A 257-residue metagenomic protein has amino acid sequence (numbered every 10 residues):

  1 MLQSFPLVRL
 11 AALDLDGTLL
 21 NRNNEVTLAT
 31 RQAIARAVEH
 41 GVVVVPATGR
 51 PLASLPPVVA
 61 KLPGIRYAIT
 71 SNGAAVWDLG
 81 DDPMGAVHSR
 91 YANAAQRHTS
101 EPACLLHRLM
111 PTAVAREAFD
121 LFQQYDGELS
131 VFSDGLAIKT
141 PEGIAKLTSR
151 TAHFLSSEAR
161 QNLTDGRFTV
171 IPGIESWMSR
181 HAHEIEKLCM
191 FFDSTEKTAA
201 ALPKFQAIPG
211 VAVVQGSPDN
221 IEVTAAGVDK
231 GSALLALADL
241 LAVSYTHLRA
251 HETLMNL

Functional and structural regions predicted by a protein language model:
M1-L13, E39, V243: Non-catalytic pre-domain segments flanking phosphatase-related domains
R22-E25: Conserved ATPase-coupling elements of RecA-like P-loop NTPase cores
L28-F154: Active-site phosphate-binding/coordination module
A29, S54-P57, A200, A233 (+1 more regions): Phosphate- and divalent-cation-binding pockets in alpha/beta enzyme and binding domains that engage nucleotide-derived
Y125-E128, F132-L248: Conserved acidic, metal-coordinating active-site core of Asp-based, Mg2+-dependent phosphoryl-transfer enzymes
H247-L257: Residue-level detector of conserved catalytic or cofactor/ligand-binding positions in enzyme active sites
